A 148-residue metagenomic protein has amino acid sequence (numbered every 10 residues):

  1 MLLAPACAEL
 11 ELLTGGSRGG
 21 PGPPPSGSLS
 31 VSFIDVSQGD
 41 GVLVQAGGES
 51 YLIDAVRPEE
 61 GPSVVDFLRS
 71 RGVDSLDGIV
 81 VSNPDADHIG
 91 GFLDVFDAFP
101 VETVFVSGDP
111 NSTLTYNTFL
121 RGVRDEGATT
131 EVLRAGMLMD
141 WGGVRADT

Functional and structural regions predicted by a protein language model:
A4-T148: Non-globular, low-confidence helical/coil segments that flank catalytic cores
